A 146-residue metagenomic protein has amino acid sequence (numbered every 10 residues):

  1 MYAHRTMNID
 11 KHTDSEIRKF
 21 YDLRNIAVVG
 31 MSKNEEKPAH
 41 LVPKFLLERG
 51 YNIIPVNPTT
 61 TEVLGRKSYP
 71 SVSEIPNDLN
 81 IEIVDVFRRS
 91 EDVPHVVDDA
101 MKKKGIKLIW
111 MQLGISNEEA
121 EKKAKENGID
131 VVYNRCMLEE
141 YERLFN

Functional and structural regions predicted by a protein language model:
Y2-D85, S90, P94-L113, N117-N146: Structural/interface elements that position substrates and couple domains in central-metabolism enzymes
